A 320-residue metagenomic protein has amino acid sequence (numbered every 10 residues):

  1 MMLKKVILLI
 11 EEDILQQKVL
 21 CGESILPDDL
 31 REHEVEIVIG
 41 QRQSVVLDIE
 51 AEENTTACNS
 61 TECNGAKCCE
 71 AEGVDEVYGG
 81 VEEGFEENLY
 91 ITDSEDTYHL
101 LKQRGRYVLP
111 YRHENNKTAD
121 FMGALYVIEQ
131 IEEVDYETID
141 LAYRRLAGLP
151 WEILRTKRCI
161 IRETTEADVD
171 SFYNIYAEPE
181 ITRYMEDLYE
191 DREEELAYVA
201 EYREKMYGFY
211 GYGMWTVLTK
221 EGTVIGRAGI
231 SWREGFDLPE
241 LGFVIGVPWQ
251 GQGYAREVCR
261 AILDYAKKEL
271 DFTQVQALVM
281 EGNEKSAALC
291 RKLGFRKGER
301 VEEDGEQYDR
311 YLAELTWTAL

Functional and structural regions predicted by a protein language model:
M2, L9, I25-E36, R42 (+10 more regions): GNAT-family acyltransferases
L3-G22, V45-L47: Asp-based phosphoryl-transfer active-site loop
P27-R31, E82, Y98-Q103: Surface-exposed amphipathic alpha-helices with a cationic face
V74-D96: Conserved Lys-Pro-Asp/Glu-containing loop-to-beta segment of HAD-superfamily phosphomonoesterases, centered on
L89-G123: Acidic, Mg2+-coordinating phosphoryl-transfer loop and its flanking beta/alpha structural elements, shared across
G105-Y107, R291-V301: Conserved acetyl-CoA-binding loop of GNAT-fold acetyltransferases
E114, A277-A287, G305: Conserved beta-strand-loop-alpha-helix junction that forms the acyl-donor binding cleft
G251-K268, E284-K292: Conserved acetyl-CoA-binding loop-helix of GNAT-fold acetyltransferases
